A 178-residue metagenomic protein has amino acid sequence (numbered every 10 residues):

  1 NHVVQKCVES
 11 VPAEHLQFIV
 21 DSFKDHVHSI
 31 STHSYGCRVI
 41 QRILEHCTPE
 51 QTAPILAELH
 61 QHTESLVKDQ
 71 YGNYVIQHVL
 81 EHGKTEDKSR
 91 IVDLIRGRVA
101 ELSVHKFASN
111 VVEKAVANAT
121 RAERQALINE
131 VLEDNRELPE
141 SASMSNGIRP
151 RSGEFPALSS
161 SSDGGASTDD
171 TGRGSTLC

Functional and structural regions predicted by a protein language model:
N1-C178: Eukaryotic gene-expression regulator signature that favors modular helical reader/repeat domains and their
